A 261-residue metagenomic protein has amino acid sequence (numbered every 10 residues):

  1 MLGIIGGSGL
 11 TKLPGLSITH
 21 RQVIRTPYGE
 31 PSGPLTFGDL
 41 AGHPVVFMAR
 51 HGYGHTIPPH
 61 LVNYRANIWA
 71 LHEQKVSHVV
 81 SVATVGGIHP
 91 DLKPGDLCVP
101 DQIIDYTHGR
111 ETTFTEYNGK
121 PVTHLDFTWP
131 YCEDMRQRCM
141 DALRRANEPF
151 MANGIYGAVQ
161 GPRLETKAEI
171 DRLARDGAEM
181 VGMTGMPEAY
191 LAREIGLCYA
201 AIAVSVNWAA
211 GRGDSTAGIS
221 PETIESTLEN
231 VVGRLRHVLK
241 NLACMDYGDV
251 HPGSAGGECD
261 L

Functional and structural regions predicted by a protein language model:
M1-T128: Metabolite-binding pocket within alpha/beta catalytic cores that recognizes anionic/polar moieties
I68, I170, M186-A189: Generic hydrophobic/aromatic pocket-lining and core-packing "Φ" positions
H72-K75, A174, R193: Non-catalytic positions within long, well-ordered alpha-helices that form the structural scaffold/packing of enzyme
S77-H78, E179, C198: Short acidic/polar active-site loop segments enriched in Thr and Asp
P130-R175: Active-site rim beta-loop-alpha module in soluble metabolic enzymes
M183-P221: Zn-dependent metallopeptidase/amidohydrolase metal-coordination segment
A210-L261: His/Asp/Glu-rich mid-to-C-terminal helical/loop segments that flank catalytic regions of hydrolases
